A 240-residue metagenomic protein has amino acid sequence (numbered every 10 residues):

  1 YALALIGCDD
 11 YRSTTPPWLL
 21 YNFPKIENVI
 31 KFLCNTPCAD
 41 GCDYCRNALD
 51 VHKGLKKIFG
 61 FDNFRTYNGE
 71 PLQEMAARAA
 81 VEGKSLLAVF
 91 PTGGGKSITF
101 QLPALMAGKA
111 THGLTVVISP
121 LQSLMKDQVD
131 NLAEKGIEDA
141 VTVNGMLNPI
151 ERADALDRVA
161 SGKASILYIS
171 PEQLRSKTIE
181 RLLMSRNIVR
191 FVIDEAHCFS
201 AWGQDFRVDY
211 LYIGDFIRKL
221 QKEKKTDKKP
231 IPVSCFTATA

Functional and structural regions predicted by a protein language model:
Y1, K56-F59, L156, F236-A240: Short, intrinsically disordered, charge-balanced linker/junction segments flanking boundaries in proteins
Y1-R46: N-terminal accessory nucleic-acid engagement/regulatory domains that precede and modulate ATP-driven motor cores
G41-P91: Conserved pre-motif I regulatory segment
E82-A88, G113-T115, K163-S165, K229-P232: Pre-Walker A (Motif I) flank of P-loop NTPase domains
V89-G94, T99-A140, N144, Q221-K229: Conserved SF1/SF2 helicase motif Ia
L105, L147-R190, C198-Q204: Conserved helix/coil segment N-terminal to the catalytic DExD/H
L121-Q122, I169-Q173, E195-A196, F236-A240: A short beta-strand-to-loop transition that corresponds to the Sensor-1 phosphate-sensing loop of AAA+ P-loop ATPases
M184-S185, V189-R190, H197-A240: Post-DEXD/H (motif II) to motif III coupling segment of the RecA-like Helicase ATP-binding lobe
